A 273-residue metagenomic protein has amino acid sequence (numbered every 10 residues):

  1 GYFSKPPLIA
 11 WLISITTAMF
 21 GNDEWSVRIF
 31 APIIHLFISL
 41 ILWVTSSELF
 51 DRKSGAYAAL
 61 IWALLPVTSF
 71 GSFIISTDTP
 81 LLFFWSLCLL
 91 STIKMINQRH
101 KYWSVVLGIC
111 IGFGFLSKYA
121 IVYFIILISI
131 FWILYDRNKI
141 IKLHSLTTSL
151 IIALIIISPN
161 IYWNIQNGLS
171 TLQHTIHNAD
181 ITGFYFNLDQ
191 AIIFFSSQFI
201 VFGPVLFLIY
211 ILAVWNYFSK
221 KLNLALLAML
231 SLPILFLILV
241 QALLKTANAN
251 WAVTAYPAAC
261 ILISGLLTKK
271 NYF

Functional and structural regions predicted by a protein language model:
P7-W11, G21-F37, I74-I75: Loop-to-helix entry region of an early transmembrane alpha helix in multi-pass inner-membrane enzymes
I29-L49, L87, S91: Transmembrane-helix motifs of polytopic, lipid-linked glycan transferases
I41, I61, P80-N97, W103-I111 (+1 more regions): Specific aromatic-rich, kink-prone transmembrane helix
S47-K53, C88-W103, N216-S219: Membrane-interface transmembrane helices that cradle and orient dolichyl/undecaprenyl
A58-P66, I111, F115, S129: Short helix- or helix-capping micro-motifs that position conserved polar/aromatic residues at function-defining sites
V67-P80: Short acidic/glycine- and proline-prone juxtamembrane loop motifs at membrane-interface regions of multi-pass membrane
F113, F124-L224, L230-K245: Transmembrane-lumen/periplasm boundary regions of multi-pass, lipid-linked membrane glycan transferases
P204, L226, I234, K245-Y272: Hydrophobic/aromatic-rich transmembrane helices and adjacent perimembrane loops
